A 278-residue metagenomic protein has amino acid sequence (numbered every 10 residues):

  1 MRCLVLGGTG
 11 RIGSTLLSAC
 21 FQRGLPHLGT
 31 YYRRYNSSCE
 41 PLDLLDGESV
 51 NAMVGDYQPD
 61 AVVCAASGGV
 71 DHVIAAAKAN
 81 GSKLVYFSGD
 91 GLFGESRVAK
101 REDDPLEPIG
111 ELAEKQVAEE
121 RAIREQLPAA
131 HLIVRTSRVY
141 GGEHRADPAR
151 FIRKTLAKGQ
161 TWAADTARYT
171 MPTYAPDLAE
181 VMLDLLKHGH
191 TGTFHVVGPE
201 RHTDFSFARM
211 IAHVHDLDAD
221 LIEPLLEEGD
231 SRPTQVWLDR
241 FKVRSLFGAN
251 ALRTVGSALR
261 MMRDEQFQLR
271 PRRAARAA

Functional and structural regions predicted by a protein language model:
M1-R23: N-terminal Rossmann NAD(P)H-binding glycine-rich loop of SDR-like oxidoreductase domains
L25-S37: Conserved glycine-rich Rossmann-like NAD(P)H-binding loop of the short-chain dehydrogenase/reductase
R34-N80: NAD(P)H-binding glycine-rich loop region in Rossmannoid oxidoreductase-like domains and their noncatalytic homologs
D71-E111: Conserved Rossmann-fold NAD(P)-dependent oxidoreductase catalytic core, especially the SDR/UDP-sugar
E107-L132: Active-site Tyr-X1-5-Lys
R124-T170, D177: NAD(P)-dependent short-chain dehydrogenase/reductase
V181, H188-E228, R263-A277: Mid/C-terminal beta-alpha module of Rossmann-like enzyme folds, strongest in SDR-family dehydrogenases/epimerases
L221, S231-A278: C-terminal amphipathic/interface module of NAD(P)-dependent oxidoreductases and related NAD-binding regulators
